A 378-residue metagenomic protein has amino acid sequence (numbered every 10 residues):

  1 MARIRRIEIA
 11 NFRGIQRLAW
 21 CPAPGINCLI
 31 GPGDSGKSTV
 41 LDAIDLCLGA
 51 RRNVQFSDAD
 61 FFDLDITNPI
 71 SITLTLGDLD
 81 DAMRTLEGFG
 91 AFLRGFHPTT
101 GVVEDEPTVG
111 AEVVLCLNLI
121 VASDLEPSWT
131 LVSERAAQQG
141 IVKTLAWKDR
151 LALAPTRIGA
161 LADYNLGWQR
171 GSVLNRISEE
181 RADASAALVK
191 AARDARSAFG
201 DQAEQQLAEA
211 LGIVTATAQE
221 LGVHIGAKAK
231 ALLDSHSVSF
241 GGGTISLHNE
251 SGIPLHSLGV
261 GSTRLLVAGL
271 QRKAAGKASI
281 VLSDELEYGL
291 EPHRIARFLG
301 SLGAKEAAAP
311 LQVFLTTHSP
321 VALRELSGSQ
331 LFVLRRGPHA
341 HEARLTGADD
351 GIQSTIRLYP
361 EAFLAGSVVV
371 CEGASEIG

Functional and structural regions predicted by a protein language model:
M1-G49, Q55, G241-A362, V368 (+1 more regions): Switch/communication elements of ASCE P-loop NTPase nucleotide-binding domains
I26, L46, T67, L76-A82 (+6 more regions): Conserved nucleotide-binding/hydrolysis micro-motifs of P-loop NTPases
T39-A111: Conserved P-loop NTP-binding catalytic core
C47-R51, G77, K148, L161-Y164 (+4 more regions): Conserved, well-folded catalytic cores of nucleic-acid-processing and energy-transducing macromolecular machines
T67-I72, V113-L117, L151-P155, K277-A278 (+2 more regions): Short glycine-/polar-rich loops that comprise or flank the Walker A/P-loop and associated switch/sensor motifs
L74-D78, V121, G159-A162, N249-S251 (+2 more regions): Flexible glycine-/small-residue-rich
L79-D81, T85-R193, S197: Electropositive, glycine-dotted interaction segments that contact anionic polymers or phosphate-rich ligands
I177-L266, L270-I280, A304: Extended helical coiled-coil dimerization/tether regions that scaffold and oligomerize large DNA-maintenance assemblies
